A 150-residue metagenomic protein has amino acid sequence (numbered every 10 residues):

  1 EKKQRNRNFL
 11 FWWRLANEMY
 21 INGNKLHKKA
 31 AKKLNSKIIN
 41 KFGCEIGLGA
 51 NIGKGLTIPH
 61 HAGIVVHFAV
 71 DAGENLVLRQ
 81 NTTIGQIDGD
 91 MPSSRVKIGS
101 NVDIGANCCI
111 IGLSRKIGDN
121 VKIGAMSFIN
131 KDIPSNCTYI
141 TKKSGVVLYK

Functional and structural regions predicted by a protein language model:
E1-G43, S144: Terminal amphipathic alpha-helical/low-complexity segments used for targeting or macromolecular assembly
L10, L15, M19, L26 (+6 more regions): Generic detector of leucine side chains in alpha-helical contexts
F42, L48, G53-K54, P59-F68 (+10 more regions): Left-handed beta-helix
Y139-K150: Short, basic/aromatic-enriched C-terminal tail that caps enzymatic domains
